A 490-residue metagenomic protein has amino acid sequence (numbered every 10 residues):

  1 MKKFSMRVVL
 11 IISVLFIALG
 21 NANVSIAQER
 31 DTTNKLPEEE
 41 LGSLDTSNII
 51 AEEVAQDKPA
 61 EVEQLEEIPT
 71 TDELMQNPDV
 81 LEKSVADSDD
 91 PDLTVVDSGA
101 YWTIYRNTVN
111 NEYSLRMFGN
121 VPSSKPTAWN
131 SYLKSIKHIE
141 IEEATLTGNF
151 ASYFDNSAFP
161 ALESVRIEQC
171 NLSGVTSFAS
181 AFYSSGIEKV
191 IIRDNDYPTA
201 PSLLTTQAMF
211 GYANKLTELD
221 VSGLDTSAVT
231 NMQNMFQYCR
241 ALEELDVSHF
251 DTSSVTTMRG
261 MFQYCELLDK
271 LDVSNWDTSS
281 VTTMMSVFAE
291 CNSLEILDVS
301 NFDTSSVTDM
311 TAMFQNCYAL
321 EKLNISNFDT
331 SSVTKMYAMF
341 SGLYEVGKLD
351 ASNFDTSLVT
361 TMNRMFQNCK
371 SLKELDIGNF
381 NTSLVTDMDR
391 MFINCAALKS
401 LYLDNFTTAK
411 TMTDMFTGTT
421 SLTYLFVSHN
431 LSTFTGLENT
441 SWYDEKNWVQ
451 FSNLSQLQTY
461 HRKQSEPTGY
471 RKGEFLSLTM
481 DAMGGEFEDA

Functional and structural regions predicted by a protein language model:
M1-V9: Bacterial N-terminal signal peptides that target proteins for export
K3, A22-E112, E488-D489: Low-complexity, acidic Ser/Thr/Pro-rich repeat tracts that form intrinsically disordered stalk/linker regions of very
V9-G20: Bacterial N-terminal signal peptides
T94-D97, K134-S135, Y424, K472-T479: Short domain-boundary/entry signatures in modular proteins, especially in secreted/extracellular architectures
E112-N120, K134-L146, P160-T176, S185-L204 (+9 more regions): Structural signature of tandem-repeat unit edges
T145-Y153, T176-A181, S202-T205, M209 (+5 more regions): Small-residue (G/S/T/A) turn/hinge positions that recur once per unit in extracellular repeat modules
L401-F475: Leucine-rich solenoid repeat scaffolds
F475-A490: Secondary-structure capping and domain/repeat boundary segments
